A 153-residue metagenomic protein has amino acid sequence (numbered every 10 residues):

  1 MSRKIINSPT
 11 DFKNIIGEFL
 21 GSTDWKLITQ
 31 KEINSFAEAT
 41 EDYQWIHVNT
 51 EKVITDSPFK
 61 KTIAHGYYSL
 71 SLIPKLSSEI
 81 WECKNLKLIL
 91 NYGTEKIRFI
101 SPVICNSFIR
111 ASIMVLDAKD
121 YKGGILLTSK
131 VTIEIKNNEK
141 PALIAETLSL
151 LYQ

Functional and structural regions predicted by a protein language model:
M1-I15, V103-Q153: HotDog/MaoC-like acyl-thioester-processing domains
S2-L90: Hot-dog-fold acyl-thioester-processing enzymes
N49, Y92, T128-K130: Compositionally biased, intrinsically disordered low-complexity segments
T94-F99: Short alpha-helix capping/helix-loop boundary micro-motifs
